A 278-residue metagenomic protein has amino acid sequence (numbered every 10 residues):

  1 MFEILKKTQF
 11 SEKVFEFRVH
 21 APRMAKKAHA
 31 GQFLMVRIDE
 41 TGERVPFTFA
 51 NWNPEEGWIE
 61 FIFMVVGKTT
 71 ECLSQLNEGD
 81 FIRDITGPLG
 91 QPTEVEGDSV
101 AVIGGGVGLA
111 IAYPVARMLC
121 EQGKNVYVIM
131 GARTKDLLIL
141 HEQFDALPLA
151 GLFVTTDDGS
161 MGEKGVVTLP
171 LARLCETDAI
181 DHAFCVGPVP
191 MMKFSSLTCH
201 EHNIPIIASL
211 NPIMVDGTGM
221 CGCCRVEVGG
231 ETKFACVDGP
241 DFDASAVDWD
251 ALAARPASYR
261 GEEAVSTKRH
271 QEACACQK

Functional and structural regions predicted by a protein language model:
M1-D80: Ferredoxin-reductase
K6, N51, V154-T156, A208 (+1 more regions): Structural signal for conserved beta-strand scaffold positions within catalytic alpha/beta enzyme cores
V36, D84-I85, V226: A generic structural signal for residues embedded in beta-strands
D39, G87-P88, G229: Short, surface-exposed secondary-structure boundary micro-motifs
G42-N51, L89-D98, C236: Short, Lys/Arg- and Gly-enriched loop/turn segments at beta-strand edges
K68-V215: FNR/FR-type flavoprotein reductase catalytic core
I111, V189, N211-D241, Q271-K278: Local cysteine-cluster metal-coordination motifs and their immediate loop/turn environment, predominantly Fe-S cluster
F234-D238, F242-K278: Short Fe-S-cluster ligation motifs
